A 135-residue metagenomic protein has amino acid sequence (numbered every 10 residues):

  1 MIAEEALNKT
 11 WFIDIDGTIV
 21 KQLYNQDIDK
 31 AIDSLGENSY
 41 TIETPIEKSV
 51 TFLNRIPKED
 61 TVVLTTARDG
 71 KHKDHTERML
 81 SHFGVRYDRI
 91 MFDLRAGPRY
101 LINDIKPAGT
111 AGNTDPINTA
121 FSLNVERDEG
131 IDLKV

Functional and structural regions predicted by a protein language model:
M1-V135: HAD-like aspartate-dependent phosphatase fold
